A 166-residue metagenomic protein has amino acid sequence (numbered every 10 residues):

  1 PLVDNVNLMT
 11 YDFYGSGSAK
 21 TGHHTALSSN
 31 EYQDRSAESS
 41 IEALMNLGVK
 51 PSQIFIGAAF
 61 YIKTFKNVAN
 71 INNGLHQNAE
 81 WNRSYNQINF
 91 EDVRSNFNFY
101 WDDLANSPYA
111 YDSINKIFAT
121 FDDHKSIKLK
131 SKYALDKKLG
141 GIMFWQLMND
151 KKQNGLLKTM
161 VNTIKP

Functional and structural regions predicted by a protein language model:
P1-E91: Substrate-binding surface in catalytic domains of secreted glycosidases
L2, Q33-S40, D123, I127-K130 (+2 more regions): Stable alpha-helical elements in mature extracytoplasmic
F55-G57, G141-Q146: Conserved active-site loop/cleft motifs that coordinate metal ions or position small ligands
A58-Y133, T159-P166: Glycan-binding loop/region signatures in secreted carbohydrate-active enzymes
K63, Q153-N154: Short Asp/Glu-rich motifs
K130, Q146-L147: C-terminal "post-core" interaction segments
Y133-G140: Conserved, well-ordered alpha-helix/loop/beta-strand core segments that scaffold catalytic motifs
L147-Q153: Acidic-and-aromatic substrate-binding clefts and catalytic sites of carbohydrate-active enzymes
